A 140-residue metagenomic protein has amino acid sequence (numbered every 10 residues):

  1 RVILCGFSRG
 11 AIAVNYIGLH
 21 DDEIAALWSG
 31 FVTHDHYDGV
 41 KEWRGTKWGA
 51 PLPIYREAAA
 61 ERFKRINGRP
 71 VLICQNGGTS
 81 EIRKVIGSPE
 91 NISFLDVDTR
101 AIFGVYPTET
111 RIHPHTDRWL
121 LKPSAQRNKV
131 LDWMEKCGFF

Functional and structural regions predicted by a protein language model:
R1-S8, F31: Alpha/beta-hydrolase fold nucleophile elbow
F7, L52-P53, P123: Solvent-exposed, acidic/flexible segments
A11-E23: Short glycine-enriched nucleophile-adjacent loop and the immediately C-terminal alpha-helix near the catalytic center
I12-N15, A50-A60, M134-G138: A Trp-anchored, charged/polar loop motif used as the substrate-binding/catalytic surface of acyl/ester-handling
D21, D35, M134-G138: Sec/Tat-exported extracytoplasmic proteins
E23-W119: The feature captures the conserved acid-bearing segment of alpha/beta-hydrolase catalytic domains
T116-F140: Catalytic active-site module of serine/aspartate enzymes centered on a nucleophile-bearing elbow/loop
